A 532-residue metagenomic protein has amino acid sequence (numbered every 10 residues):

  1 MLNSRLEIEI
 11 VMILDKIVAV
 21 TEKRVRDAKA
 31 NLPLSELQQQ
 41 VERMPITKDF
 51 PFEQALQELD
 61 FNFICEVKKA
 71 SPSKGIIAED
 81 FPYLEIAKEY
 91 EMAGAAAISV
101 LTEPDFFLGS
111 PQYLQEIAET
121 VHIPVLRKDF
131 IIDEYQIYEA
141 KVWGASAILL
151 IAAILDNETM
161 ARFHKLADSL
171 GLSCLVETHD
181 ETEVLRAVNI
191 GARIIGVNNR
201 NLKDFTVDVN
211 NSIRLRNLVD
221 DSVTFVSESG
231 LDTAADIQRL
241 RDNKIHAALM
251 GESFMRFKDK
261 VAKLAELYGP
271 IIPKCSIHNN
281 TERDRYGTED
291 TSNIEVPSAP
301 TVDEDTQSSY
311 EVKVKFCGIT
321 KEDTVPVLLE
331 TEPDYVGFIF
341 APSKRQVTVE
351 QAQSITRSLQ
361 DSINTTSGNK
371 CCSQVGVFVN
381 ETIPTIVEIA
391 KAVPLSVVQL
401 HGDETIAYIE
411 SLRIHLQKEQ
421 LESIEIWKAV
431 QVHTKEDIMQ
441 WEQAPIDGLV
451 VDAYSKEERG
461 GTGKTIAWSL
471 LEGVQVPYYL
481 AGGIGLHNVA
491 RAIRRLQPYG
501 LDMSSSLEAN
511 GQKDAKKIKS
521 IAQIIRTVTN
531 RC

Functional and structural regions predicted by a protein language model:
I13-A78: An N-cap/entry alpha-helix motif that binds or orients negatively charged groups
I17, C65, Y90, A140 (+12 more regions): Conserved, mostly hydrophobic/aromatic
F50, L108-F130, A152, T159-V176 (+8 more regions): Alpha-helix-loop-beta-strand connector modules within alpha/beta enzyme cores
I98-F107, P124-D133, S146-N157, G171-E181 (+10 more regions): Catalytic beta/alpha-barrel core
I132-W143, E181-I190, S227, L231-M250 (+5 more regions): Catalytic cores of alpha/beta
E139-T159, G196-F205, I245-L264, P333-K344 (+3 more regions): Glycine-rich phosphate-binding active-site loops on the catalytic face of alpha/beta enzymes
A192-I272, G448-V489, I493-R494, P498 (+1 more regions): Active-site/ligand-binding-proximal alpha/beta "capping" segment
V209-L218, R241, R256-E282, G287 (+5 more regions): C-terminal helical cap(s) of enzyme catalytic domains, especially alpha/beta-barrels
